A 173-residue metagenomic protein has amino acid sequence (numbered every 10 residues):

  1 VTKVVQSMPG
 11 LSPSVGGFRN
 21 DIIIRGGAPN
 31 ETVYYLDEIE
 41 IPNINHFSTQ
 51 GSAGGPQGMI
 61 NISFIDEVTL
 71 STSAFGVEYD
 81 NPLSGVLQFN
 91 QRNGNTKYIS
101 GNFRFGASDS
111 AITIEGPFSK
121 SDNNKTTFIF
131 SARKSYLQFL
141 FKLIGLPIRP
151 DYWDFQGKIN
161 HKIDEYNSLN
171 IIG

Functional and structural regions predicted by a protein language model:
V1-G76, V86-N93: Periplasmic N-terminal accessory/gating domains of Gram-negative outer-membrane beta-barrel systems
K3, I23, V86-Q88, N102 (+3 more regions): Outer-membrane beta-barrel architecture
Q6, R19, G55, I65 (+4 more regions): Transmembrane beta-barrel architecture of outer-membrane proteins
S14-G16, I62, Y79, R104-G106 (+1 more regions): Short sequence motifs at beta-strands and strand-loop junctions characteristic of Gram-negative outer-membrane
N30-T32, F64, K97-G101, D122-F128 (+1 more regions): Outer-envelope beta-barrel architecture signal
A53, Y98-S100, L140-P147: Extracellular loop and loop/strand-boundary signature of outer-membrane beta-barrel proteins
D66-E67, G85-K97, R133-L140, P150: Flexible, solvent-exposed coil segments and beta strand-coil junctions, predominantly the extracellular/periplasmic
G106-Y136, G145-G173: Transmembrane beta-barrel wall of Gram-negative outer-membrane proteins
